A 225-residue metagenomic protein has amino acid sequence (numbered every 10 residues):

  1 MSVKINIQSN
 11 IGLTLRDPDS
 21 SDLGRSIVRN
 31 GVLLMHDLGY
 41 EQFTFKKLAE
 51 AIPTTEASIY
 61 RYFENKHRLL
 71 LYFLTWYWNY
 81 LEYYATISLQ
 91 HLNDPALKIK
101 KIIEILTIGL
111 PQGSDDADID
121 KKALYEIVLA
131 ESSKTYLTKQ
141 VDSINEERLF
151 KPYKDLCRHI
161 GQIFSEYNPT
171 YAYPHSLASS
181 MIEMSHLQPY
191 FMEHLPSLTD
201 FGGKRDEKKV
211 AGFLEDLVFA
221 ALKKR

Functional and structural regions predicted by a protein language model:
M1-N10, K154, R158-P169, S179-R225: C-terminal peripheral helix-coil segments that are non-catalytic and often amphipathic
V3, Q8-P18, G24-S26, V32: N-terminal, Lys/Arg-enriched amphipathic/low-complexity engagement segments that precede the first folded domain
D22-T44: Short, amphipathic alpha-helix enriched in basic
R29-L33, R68-H91, K101, I105: Alpha-helical structural segments
E41-R68, Y72: Helix-turn-helix
S88-K122: Hydrophobic alpha-helical connector segments
E126-E166: Amphipathic alpha-helical packing segments from all-alpha helical-bundle domains
